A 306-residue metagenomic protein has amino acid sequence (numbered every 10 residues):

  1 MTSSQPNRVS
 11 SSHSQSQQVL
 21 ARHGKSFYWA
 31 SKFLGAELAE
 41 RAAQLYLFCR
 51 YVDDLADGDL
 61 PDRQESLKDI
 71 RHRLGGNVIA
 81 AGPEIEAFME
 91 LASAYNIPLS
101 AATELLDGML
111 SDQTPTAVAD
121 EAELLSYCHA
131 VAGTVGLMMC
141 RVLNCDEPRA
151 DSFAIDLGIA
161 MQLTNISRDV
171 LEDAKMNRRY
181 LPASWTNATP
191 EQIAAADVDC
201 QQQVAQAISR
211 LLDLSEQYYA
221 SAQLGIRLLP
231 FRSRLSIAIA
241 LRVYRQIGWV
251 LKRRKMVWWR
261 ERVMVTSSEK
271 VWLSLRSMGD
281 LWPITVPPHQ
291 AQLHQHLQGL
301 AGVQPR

Functional and structural regions predicted by a protein language model:
M1-A160, S167, L171-R306: Catalytic cores of Mg2+-dependent Asp-rich isoprenoid enzymes
